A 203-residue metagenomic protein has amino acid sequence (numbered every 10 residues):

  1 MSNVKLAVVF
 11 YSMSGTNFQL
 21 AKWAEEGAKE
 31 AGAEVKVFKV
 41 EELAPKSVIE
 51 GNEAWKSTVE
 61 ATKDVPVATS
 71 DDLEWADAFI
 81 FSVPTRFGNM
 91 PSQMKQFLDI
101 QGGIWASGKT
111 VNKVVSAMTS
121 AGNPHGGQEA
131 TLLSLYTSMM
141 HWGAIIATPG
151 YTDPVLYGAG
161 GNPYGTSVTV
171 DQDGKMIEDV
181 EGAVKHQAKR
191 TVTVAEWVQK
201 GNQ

Functional and structural regions predicted by a protein language model:
M1-K109, V170-Q203: N-terminal beta1-alpha1-beta2 submodule of the flavodoxin-like/Rossmannoid cofactor-binding fold
G27, K36, A78, G126-G127 (+2 more regions): Glycine-centered flexibility motif
P84, M90, P124, Q128-E129 (+1 more regions): Gly/Ser/Thr-rich beta-alpha loop segments that engage phosphate groups in nucleotides
D99-A106, N123, H141, G165-T166: Alpha-helix boundary/capping detector
S107, E129, L135, G165-T166 (+1 more regions): Short, charged/polar low-complexity linear motifs in solvent-exposed/disordered segments
V111-A159: Short, glycine-/small-residue-rich phosphate/pyrophosphate-handling segment
M140-G165, V170-K175, D179-G182, T191: A charged, well-structured terminal subsegment
